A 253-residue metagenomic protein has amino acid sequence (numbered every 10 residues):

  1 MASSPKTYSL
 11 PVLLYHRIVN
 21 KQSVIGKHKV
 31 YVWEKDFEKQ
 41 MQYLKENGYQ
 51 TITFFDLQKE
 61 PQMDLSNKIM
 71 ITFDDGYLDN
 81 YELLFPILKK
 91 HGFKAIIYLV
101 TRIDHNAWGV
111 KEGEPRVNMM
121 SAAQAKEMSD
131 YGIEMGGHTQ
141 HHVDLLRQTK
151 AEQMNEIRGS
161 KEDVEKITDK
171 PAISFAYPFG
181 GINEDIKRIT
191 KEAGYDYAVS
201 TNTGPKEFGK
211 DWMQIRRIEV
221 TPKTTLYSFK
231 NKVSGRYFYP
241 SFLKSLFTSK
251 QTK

Functional and structural regions predicted by a protein language model:
M1-T72, L78-D79, R147-K253: C-terminal active-site subregion of NodB/CE4 polysaccharide deacetylases
L14-I18, V100-T101, H138-Q140: Short loop/turn segments at strand-loop or loop-helix junctions that form parts of catalytic or ligand-binding pockets
K45, P86-F93, N118-G137, K191: Acidic (Asp/Glu)-rich catalytic clusters
I71, I97-L99, G137: Structural beta-sheet core signal
Y77-L78, H141: Short, glycine/acidic-enriched loop or turn micro-motifs at the edges of active sites
G92-P115: A short, conserved beta-to-alpha structural element at the edge of catalytic cores that scaffolds binding
I103, M120-E152, G159: Histidine/lysine/aspartate-rich catalytic loop segments that bind and position anionic ligands
